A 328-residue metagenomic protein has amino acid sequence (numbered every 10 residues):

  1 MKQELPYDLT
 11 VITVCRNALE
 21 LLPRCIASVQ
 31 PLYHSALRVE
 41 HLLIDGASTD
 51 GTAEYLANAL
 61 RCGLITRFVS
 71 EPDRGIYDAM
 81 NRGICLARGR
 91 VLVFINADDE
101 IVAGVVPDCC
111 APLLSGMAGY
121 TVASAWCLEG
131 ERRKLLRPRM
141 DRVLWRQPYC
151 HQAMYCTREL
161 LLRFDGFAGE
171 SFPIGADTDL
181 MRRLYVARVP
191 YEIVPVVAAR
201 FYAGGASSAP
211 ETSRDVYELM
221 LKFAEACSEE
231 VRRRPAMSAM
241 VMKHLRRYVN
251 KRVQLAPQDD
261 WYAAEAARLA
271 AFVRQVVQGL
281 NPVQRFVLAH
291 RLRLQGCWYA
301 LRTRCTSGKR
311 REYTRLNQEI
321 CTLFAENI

Functional and structural regions predicted by a protein language model:
Y7-T10, E40, D179: Cell-envelope/extracellular polymer assembly enzymes that use nucleotide-activated donors
A27-R38: Short, acidic, metal-binding catalytic loop of nucleotide-sugar glycosyltransferases
S28, I44-E54, N96-D99: A conserved acidic beta->alpha catalytic loop
R38-A47, V69-E71: Short beta-strand/loop segment that forms part of the nucleotide-sugar
V69-A87: Glycine-rich, basic loop-to-helix element that forms the pyrophosphate-binding segment of sugar-nucleotide handling
L92: Short aromatic/hydrophobic "clamp" motif used to bind/position activated sugar donors
E100, G104-K134: Conserved donor NDP-sugar-binding/catalytic core segment of glycosyltransferases
R137-F223: Conserved nucleotide-sugar donor-binding catalytic segment
